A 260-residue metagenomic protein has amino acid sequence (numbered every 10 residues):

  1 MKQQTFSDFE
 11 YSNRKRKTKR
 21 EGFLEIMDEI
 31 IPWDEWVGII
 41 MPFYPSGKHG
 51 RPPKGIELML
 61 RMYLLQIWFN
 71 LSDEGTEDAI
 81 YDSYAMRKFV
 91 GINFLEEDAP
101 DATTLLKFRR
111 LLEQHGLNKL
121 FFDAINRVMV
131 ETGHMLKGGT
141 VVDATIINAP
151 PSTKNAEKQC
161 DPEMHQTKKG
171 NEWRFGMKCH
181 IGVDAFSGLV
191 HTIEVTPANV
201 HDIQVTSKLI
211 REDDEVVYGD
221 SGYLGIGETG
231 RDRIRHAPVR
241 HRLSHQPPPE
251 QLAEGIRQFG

Functional and structural regions predicted by a protein language model:
M1-D34: Charged, often Cys/His-bearing segments associated with DNA-binding zinc-finger transcription factors
K2, L65, E74, D78-Y81 (+3 more regions): Polybasic low-complexity intrinsically disordered regions
P32, R51-I56, E97-P100: Secondary-structure capping and boundary motifs in well-ordered enzyme cores
W36-V37, V142, I146, R257-G260: Short amphipathic alpha-helical "interface-anchor" segments enriched in bulky aromatics
V37-L58: An N-terminal domain-cap segment
G50-R51, L243-Q251: Arg/Lys-rich, glycine/proline-spaced intrinsically disordered segments in nuclear chromatin/transcription regulators
L58-N70: Alpha-helical support elements that line or immediately flank enzyme active sites and cofactor-binding pockets
G227-G230, Q251-G260: Short, intrinsically disordered, charge-balanced linker/junction segments flanking boundaries in proteins
